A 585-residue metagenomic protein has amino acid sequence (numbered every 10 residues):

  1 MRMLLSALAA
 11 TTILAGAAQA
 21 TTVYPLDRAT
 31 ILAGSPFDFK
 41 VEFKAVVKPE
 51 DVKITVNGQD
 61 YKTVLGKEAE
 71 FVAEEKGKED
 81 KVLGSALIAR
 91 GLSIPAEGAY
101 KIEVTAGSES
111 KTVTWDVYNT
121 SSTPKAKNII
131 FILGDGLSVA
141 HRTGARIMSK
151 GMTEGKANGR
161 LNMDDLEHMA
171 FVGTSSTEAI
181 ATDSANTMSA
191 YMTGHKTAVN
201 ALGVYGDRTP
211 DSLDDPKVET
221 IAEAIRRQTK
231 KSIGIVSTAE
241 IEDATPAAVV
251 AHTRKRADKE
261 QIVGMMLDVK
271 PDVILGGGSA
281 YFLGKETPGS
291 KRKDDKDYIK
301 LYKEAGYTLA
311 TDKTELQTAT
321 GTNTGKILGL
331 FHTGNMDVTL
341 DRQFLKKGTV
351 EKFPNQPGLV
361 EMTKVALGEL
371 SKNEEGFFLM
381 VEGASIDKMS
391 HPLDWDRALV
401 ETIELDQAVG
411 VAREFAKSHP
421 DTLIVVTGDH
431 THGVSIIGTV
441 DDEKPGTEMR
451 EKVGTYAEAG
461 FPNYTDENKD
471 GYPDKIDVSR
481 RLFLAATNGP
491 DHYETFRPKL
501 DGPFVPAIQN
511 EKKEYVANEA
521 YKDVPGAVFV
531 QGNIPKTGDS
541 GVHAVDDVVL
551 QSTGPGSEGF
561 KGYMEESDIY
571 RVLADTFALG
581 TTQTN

Functional and structural regions predicted by a protein language model:
M1-Q19: Gram-negative bacterial Sec-dependent N-terminal signal peptides
A20-L32: Short, compositionally biased P/S/T/A/G/V-rich stretches that sit at domain boundaries
F37-V46: Aromatic/hydrophobic beta-strand junction motif of beta-rich domains
F39, E68-K76, L137-R142, R146-S189 (+1 more regions): A post-motif C-terminal structural segment
E70-A89: Aromatic sugar-binding surface patches on proteins that engage polysaccharides or sugar-phosphate polymers
E97-G107: Short, aromatic- and glycine-rich surface loops/edge beta-strands on solvent-exposed regions
S110-N119: Edge beta-strands of extracellular beta-sandwich domains
H195-M265, K270-P271, G278: Extracytoplasmic mature domains of secreted/periplasmic and thylakoid-lumen proteins
